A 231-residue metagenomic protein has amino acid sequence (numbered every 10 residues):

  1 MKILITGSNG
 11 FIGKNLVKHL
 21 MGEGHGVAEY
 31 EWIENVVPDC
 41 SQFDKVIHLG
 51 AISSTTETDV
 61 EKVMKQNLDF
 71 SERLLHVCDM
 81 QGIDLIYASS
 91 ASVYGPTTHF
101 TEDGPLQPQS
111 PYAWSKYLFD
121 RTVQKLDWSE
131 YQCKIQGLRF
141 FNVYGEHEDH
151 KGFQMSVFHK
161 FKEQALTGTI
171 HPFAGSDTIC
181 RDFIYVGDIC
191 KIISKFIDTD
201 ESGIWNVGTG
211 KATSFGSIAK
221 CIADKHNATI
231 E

Functional and structural regions predicted by a protein language model:
I3-G22: N-terminal Rossmann NAD(P)H-binding glycine-rich loop of SDR-like oxidoreductase domains
T6, V46-G50, L85-A91, G137-F140: SDR active-site strand-loop-helix element
M21, G26-D39: Adenosine-cofactor binding site in Rossmann-like domains, unifying the SAM/SAH pocket of S-adenosylmethionine-dependent
V36-Q66: NAD(P)H-binding glycine-rich loop region in Rossmannoid oxidoreductase-like domains and their noncatalytic homologs
K62-R73, L106, S110, W114-Y117: Glycine-rich NAD(P)-binding loop of the Rossmann-fold in SDR/ketoreductase-type enzymes
R73-P111, Q136: Conserved Rossmann-fold NAD(P)-dependent oxidoreductase catalytic core, especially the SDR/UDP-sugar
P96, Q107-Q136, F141, A165-T167: Active-site Tyr-X1-5-Lys
T167-E231: C-terminal substrate-binding subdomain of Rossmann-fold SDR/epimerase-dehydratase oxidoreductases
